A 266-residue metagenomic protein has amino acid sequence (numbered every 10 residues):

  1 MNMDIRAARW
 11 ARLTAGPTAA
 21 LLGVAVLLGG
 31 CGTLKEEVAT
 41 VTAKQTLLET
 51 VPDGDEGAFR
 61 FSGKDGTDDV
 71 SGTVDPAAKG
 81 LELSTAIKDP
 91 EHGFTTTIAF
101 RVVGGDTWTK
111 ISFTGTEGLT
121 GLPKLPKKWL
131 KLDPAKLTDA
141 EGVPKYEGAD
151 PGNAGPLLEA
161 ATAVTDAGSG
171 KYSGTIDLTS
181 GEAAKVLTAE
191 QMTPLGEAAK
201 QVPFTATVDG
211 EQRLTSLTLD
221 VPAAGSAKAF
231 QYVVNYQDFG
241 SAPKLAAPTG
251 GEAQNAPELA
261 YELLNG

Functional and structural regions predicted by a protein language model:
M1-L34: Secretory targeting and sorting signals
D4, W10, C31-G266: Subset-of-secretome marker
